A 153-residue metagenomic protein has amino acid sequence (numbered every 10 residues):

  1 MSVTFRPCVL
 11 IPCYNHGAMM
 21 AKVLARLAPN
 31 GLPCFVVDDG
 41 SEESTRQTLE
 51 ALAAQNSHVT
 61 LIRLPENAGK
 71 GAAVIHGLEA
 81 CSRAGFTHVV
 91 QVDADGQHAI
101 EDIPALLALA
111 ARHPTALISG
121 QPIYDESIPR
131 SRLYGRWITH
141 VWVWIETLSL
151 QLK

Functional and structural regions predicted by a protein language model:
R6-C8, P33: Cell-envelope/extracellular polymer assembly enzymes that use nucleotide-activated donors
C13, V37-G40, L64: Conserved sequence signature across two-component system core domains
N15-P29: Short, well-formed alpha-helical segments that are part of the catalytic scaffolds of diverse glycosyltransferases
A18-K22, E43-L52: Acidic helix N-cap motif at the loop->helix transition within catalytic regions of sugar-transfer enzymes
D38-Q47, G96: A conserved acidic beta->alpha catalytic loop
P65-E66, K70-R83, Q97-K153: Acceptor/aglycone-binding surface of glycosyltransferases and processive sugar-polymer synthases
F86-Q97: Short beta-strand-to-loop acidic/aromatic patch adjacent to the donor-nucleotide binding site
